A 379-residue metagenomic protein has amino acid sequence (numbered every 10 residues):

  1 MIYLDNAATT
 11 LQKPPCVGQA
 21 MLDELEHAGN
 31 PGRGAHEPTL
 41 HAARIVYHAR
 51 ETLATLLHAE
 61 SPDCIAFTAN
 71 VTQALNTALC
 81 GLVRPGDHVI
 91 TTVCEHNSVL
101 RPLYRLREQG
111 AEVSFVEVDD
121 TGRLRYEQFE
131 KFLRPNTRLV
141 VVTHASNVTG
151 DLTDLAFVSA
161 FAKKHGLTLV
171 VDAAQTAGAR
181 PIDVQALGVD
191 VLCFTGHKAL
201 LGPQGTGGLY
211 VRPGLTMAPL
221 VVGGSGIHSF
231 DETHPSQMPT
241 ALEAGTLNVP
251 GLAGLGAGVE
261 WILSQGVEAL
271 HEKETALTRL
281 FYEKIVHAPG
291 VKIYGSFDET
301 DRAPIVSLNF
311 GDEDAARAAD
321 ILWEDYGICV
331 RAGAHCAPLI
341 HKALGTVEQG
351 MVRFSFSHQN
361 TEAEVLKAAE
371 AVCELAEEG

Functional and structural regions predicted by a protein language model:
M1-G379: Pyridoxal 5′-phosphate
